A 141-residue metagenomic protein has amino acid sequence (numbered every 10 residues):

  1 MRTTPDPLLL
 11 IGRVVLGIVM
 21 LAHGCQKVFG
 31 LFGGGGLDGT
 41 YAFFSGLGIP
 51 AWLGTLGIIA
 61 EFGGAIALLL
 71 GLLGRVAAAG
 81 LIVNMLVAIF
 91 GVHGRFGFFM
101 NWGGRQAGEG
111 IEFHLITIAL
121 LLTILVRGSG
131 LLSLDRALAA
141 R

Functional and structural regions predicted by a protein language model:
M1-F29, A51-I59, G63-R141: Extended, low-polarity transmembrane helix blocks
F29-G48: Membrane-interface interhelical connector segments
